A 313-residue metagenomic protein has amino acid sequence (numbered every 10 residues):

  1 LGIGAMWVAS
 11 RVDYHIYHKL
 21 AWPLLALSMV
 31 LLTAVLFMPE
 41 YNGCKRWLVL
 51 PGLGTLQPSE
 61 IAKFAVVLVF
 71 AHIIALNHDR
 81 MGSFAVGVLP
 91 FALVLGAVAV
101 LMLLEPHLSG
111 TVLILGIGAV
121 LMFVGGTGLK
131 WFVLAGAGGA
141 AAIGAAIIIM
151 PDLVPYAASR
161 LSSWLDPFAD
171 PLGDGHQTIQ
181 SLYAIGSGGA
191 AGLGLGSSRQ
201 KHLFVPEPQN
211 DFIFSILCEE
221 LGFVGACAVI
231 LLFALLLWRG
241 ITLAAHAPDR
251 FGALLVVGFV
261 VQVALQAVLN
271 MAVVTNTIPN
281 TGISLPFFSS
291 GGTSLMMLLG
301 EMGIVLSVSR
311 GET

Functional and structural regions predicted by a protein language model:
L1-A5, E220-G240: Hydrophobic alpha-helical transmembrane segments
L1-P106, M271-P286, S290, S294-M297 (+1 more regions): Membrane-helix boundary/helix-loop-helix interface segments in multi-pass membrane proteins
W22-M29, A85-L103, L108-I149, L165: Hydrophobic alpha-helical segments of polytopic membrane proteins
S28, L32-V35, L236, V263-Q266: Helical transmembrane-bundle signal
Y41-W47, T55, V133-A228, A247-L255: Hydrophobic, glycine- and aromatic-enriched re-entrant/interface helices and adjoining loop segments
I74, V112-W131, R199-G225, S284-L299: Interfacial segments of multi-pass membrane proteins
L104, V112, G192, V224-L231 (+1 more regions): Hydrophobic alpha-helical segments of membrane proteins
A244-G282, F288: Loop-to-helix entry and N-terminal half of a specific, functionally important transmembrane alpha helix in multi-pass
